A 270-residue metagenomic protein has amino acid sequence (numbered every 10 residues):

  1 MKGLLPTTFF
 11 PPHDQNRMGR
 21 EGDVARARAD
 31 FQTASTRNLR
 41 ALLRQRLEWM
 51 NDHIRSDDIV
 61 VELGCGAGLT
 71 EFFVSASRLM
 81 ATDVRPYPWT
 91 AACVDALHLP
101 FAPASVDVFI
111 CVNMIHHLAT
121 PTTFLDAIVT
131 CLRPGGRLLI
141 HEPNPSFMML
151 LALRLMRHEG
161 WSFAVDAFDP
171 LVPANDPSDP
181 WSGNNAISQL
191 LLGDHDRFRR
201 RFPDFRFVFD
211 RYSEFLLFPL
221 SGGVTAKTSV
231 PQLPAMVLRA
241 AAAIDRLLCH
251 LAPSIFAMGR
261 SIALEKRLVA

Functional and structural regions predicted by a protein language model:
M1-Q32: N-terminal, positively charged/glycine-rich alpha-helical extensions of SAM-dependent methyltransferases
R37-D58: Conserved alpha-helix/loop element of class I SAM-dependent methyltransferases that forms part of the SAM/SAH-binding
R55, L118-A119, L132-P134: Helix-to-beta-strand junctions that scaffold the AdoMet/dcAdoMet cofactor pocket in Class I SAM-dependent enzymes
V61-L99, T123: Class I SAM-dependent methyltransferase SAM/SAH-binding core
L97-F109: A short acidic, Gly/Pro-enriched loop at the edge of an enzyme's catalytic core that lines a small-molecule cofactor
T123-R137: A short glycine-rich, Lys/Arg-flanked "PGG" loop and its adjoining helix->strand segment in the class I
L139-A174: Conserved class I S-adenosyl-L-methionine
A186-D210: Short alpha-helix
